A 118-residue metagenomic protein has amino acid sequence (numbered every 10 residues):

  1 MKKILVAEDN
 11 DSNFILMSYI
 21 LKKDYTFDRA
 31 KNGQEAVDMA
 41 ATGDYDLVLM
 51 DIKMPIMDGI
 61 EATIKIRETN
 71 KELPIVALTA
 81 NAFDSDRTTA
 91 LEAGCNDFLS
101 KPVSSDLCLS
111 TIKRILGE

Functional and structural regions predicted by a protein language model:
E8: Conserved acidic carboxylate
F14-K22: Charged docking surfaces used in two-component/phosphorelay signaling
Y25-K31, M39: Short hydrophobic/Thr-rich beta-strand motif most characteristic of the beta2 strand and flanking loop of CheY-like
G43-L49: Active-site beta3 strand of CheY-like receiver
M54: Receiver (REC) domain active-site loop signature in two-component systems and cognate sites in sensor histidine kinases
V103-I112: C-terminal output helix
